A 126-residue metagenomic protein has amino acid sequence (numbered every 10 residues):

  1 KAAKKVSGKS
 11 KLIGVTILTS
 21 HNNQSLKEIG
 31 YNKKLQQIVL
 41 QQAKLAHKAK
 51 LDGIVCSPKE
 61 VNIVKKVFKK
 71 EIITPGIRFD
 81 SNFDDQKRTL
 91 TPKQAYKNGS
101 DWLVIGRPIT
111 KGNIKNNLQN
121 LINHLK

Functional and structural regions predicted by a protein language model:
K1-G53, S57-V61, K69, R78-N82: Conserved anion-binding
A3-G8, K65-K66, P92-G99: Acidic (Asp/Glu)-rich catalytic clusters
V15, T74-P75, I105-G106: Generic beta-sheet signal
A43, V61, P92-K93, L118: Generic hydrophobic/aromatic pocket-lining and core-packing "Φ" positions
A46, V64, A95, G106 (+1 more regions): Conserved, mostly hydrophobic/aromatic
F68-G76, N116-K126: Short, electropositive alpha-helical surface patch
E71-P92: Active-site phosphate/oxyanion-binding loops
R88-P92, Y96-N117: Glycine-rich phosphate-binding active-site loops on the catalytic face of alpha/beta enzymes
